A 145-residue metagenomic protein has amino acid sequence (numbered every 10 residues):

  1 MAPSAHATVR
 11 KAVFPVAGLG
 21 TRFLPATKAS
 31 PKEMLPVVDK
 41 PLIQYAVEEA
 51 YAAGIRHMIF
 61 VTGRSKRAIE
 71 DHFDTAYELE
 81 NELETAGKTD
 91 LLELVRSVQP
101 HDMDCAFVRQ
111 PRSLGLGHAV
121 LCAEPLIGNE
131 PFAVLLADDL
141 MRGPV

Functional and structural regions predicted by a protein language model:
M1-F14, T21-R22, P36, K40-L136 (+1 more regions): Conserved N-terminal catalytic core of the sugar/cofactor nucleotidyltransferase
K28-K32: Short alpha-helical oligomerization interface
